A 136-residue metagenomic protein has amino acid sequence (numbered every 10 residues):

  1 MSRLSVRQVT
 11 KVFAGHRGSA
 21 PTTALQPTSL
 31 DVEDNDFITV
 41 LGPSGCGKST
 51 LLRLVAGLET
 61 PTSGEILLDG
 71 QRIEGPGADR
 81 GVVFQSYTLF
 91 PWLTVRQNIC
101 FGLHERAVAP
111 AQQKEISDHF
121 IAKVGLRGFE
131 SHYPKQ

Functional and structural regions predicted by a protein language model:
I38-T39, V82: Short beta-strand immediately N-terminal to the Walker A/P-loop
L41-P43: The feature captures the beta-strand-to-loop junction immediately N-terminal to the Walker
A56: Helix-to-loop junction immediately C-terminal to a conserved catalytic motif
G64-G75: Conserved ABC transporter NBD signature motif
R96-H104, K114: Short helical segment in ABC ATPase nucleotide-binding domains corresponding to the A-loop/adjacent helical element
A109-F129: Conserved ABC ATPase "signature" region
